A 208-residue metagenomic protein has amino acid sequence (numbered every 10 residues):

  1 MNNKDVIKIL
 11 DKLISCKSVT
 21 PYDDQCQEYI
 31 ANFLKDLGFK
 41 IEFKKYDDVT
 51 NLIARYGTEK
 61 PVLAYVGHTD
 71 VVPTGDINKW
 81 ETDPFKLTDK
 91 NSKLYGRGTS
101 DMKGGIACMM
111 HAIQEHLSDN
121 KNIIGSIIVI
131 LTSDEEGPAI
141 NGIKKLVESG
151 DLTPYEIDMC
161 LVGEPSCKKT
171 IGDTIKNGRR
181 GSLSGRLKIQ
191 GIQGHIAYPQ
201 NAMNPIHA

Functional and structural regions predicted by a protein language model:
M1-R97, L117-I123: Acidic/His- and Gly-rich active-site-bordering loop/insert found across diverse amide/peptide-bond hydrolases
V72-T74, K168-T174, I196: A short, acidic/glycine-rich surface segment
T82, E156, R180-S182: Short, solvent-exposed loop/turn segments at the edges of secondary structure
S92-C108, H195: Glycine/serine-rich anion-binding loops at beta->alpha junctions that coordinate negatively charged ligand groups
M102-G178: Acidic/histidine-rich catalytic neighborhood of metal-dependent amide-processing enzymes
G185-G194: The feature captures the short pre-catalytic strand/loop hairpin that immediately precedes and shapes the active-site
I196-A208: Acidic-enriched catalytic cores of C-N bond-cleaving enzymes acting on peptides and small amides
